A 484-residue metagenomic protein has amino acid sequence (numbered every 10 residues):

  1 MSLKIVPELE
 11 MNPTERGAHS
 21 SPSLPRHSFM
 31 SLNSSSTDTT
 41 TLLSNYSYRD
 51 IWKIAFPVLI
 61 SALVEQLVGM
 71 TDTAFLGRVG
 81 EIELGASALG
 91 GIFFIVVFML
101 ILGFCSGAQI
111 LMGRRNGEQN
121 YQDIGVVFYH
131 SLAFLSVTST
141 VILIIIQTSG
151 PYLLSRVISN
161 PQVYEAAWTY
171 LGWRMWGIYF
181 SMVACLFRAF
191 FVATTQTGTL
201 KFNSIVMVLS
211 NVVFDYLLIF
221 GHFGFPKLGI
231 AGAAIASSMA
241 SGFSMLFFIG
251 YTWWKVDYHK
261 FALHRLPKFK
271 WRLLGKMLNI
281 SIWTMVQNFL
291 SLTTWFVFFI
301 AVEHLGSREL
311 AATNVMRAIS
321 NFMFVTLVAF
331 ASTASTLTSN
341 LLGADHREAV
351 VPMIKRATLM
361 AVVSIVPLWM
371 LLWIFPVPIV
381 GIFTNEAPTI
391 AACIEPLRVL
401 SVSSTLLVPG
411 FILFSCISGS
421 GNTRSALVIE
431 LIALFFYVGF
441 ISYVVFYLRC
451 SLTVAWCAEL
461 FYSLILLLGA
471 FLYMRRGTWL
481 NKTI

Functional and structural regions predicted by a protein language model:
S2-L9, P13-T14, S20-A55, M112-Y179 (+3 more regions): Short alpha-helical transmembrane segments in multi-pass integral membrane proteins
L43-A74, R78-V79, I95-G107, L111 (+6 more regions): N-terminal transmembrane alpha-helices
K53-G69, W173, M207, A240-S244 (+4 more regions): Transmembrane helical elements of multi-pass membrane transporters/channels
L63, L67-G85, L154-P161, L217-L228 (+3 more regions): Helix-terminus/linker motif at the lipid-water interface of multi-pass membrane proteins
L76-I95, V127, P161-A166, I230-A231 (+5 more regions): Interfacial/gating helices of multi-pass transporter permease domains
R78-E81, R115-E118, A193-T194, G224-K227 (+4 more regions): Helix-loop interface residues and adjacent transmembrane-helix termini in multi-pass membrane transporters, primarily
L84-Q147, S181-T195, T199-L200, A312-P376 (+2 more regions): Small-residue-rich hydrophobic transmembrane alpha-helices
L102-C105, Q109, R174-A193, L200-N211 (+5 more regions): Short runs within selected transmembrane alpha-helices of multi-pass transporters and secretion channels
